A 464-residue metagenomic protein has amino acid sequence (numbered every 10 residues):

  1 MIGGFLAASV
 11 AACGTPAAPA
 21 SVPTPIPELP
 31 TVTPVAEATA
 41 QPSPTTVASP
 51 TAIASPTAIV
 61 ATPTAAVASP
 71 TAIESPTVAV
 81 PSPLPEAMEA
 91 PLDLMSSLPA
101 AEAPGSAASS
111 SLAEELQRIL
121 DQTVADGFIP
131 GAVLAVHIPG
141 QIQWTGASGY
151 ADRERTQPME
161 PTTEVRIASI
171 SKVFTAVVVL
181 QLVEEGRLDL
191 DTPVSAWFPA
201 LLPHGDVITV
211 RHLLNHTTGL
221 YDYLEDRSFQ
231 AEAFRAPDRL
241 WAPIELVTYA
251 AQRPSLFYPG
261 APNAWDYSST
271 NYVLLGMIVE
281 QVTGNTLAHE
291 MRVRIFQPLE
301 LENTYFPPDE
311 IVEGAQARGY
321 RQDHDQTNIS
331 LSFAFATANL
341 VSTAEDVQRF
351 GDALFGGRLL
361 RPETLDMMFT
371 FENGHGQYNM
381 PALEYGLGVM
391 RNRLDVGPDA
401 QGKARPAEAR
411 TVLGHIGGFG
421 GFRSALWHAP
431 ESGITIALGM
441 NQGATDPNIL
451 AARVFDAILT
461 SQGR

Functional and structural regions predicted by a protein language model:
M1-V10: Sec-dependent bacterial lipoprotein signal peptides
C13-S106: Ser/Thr-rich, Proline-interspersed low-complexity disordered segments
P85-A90, L394, G443-R464: Short, gly/Ser/Thr-rich active-site loops of penicillin-recognizing serine hydrolases
A107-V165, D189, I311, D456: Short, conserved catalytic-motif segment at the N-terminal edge
D126-G131, E154-H212, F257-N271, F335-A338 (+1 more regions): Short active-site loop at a secondary-structure junction that contains or immediately precedes the catalytic residue(s)
S148-D152, G205-L413: Short, surface-exposed loop or secondary-structure junction motifs that flank catalytic or metal-binding residues
S148-G149, I416, M440-N441: Residue-level structural signal for beta-strand termini and adjacent loop
R423-Q442: Short, well-ordered beta-strand elements
